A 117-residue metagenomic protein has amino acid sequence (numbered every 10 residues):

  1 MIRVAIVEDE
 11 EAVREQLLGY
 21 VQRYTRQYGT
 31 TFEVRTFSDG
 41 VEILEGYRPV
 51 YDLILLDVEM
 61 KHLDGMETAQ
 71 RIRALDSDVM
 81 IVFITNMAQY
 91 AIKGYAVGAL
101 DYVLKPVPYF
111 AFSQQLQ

Functional and structural regions predicted by a protein language model:
M1-R3: Non-catalytic signal-transmission and effector/linker regions of two-component phosphorelay proteins
D9, D39, N86: Cofactor-binding loop segments of dinucleotide-utilizing enzymes, especially the Rossmann-like FAD- and NAD(P)+-binding
E10-R35: Two-component/phosphorelay signaling modules centered on CheY-like receiver
E33-L53: Acidic, metal-coordinating helix/loop segments flanking the phosphotransfer/catalytic sites of two-component signaling
E45, Y51-Q117: CheY-like receiver
